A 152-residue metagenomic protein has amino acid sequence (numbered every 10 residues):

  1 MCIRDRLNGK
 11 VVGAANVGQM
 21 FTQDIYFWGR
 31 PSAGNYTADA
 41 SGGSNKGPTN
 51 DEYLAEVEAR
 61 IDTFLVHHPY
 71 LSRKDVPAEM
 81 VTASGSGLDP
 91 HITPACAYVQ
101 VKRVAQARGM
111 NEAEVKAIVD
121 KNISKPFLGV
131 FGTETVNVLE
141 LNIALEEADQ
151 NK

Functional and structural regions predicted by a protein language model:
M1-I3: Short, small-residue-biased leader/transition segments that mark boundaries at the very start of proteins
A14: Core nucleic-acid recognition elements
G18-Q19: A generic structural motif
T22-V81: Conserved functional hotspot residues or short segments at active or partner-binding sites across diverse domains
D75-K152: Soluble extracytoplasmic domains of inner/organellar membrane proteins
